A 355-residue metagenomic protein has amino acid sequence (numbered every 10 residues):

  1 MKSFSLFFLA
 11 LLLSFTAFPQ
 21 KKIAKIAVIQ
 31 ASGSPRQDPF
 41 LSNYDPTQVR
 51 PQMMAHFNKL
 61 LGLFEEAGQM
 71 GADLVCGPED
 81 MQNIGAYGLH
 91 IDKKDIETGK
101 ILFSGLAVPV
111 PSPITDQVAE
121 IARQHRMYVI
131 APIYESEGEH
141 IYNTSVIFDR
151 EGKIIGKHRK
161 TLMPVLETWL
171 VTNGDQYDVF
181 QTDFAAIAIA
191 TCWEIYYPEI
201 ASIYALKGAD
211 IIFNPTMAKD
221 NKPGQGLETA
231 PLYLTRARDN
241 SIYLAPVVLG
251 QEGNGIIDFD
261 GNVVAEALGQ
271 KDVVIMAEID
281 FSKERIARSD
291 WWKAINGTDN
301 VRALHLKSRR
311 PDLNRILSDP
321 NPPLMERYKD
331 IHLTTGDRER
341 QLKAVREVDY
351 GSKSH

Functional and structural regions predicted by a protein language model:
M1-F8: Sec-dependent signal peptide recognition, specifically the positively charged N-region followed immediately by
Q20-V28, P35-Q37, V179-A188, I211: Beta-strand-turn-beta hairpins that frame and shape the catalytic cleft of phosphate-ester-processing enzymes
V49-R150, K219-T235, D239-N240: Cys-nucleophile CN-hydrolase/nitrilase-fold catalytic domain and related Cys-dependent amidase chemistry that acts on
A107-Y128, A186, C192-I286, K293-N296 (+1 more regions): CN hydrolase (nitrilase-like) catalytic-core segments centered on the catalytic cysteine and neighboring Lys/Glu
A131-I133, T144-I147, D178, G253-I256 (+1 more regions): Short beta-strand scaffold segments in enzyme catalytic cores
H140-K160, G253-G269: Amphipathic beta-strand/beta-sheet edge segments enriched in Tyr/Trp
V179-D210, R285-H355: Cysteine/selenocysteine-centered motifs that mediate thiol-based redox chemistry or coordinate metal-sulfur cofactors
